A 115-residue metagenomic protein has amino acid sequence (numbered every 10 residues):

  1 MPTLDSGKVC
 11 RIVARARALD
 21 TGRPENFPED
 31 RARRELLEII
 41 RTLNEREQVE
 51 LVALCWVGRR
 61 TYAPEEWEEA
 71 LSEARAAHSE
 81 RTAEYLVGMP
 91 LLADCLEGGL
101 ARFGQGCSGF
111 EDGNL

Functional and structural regions predicted by a protein language model:
P2-F27: Short terminal alpha-helical segments
K8, E47-L51, E66, C95: Residue-level detector of well-ordered alpha-helical segments, enriched for hydrophobic/aromatic packing positions
P24-T42: Short amphipathic alpha-helical segments and their helix-coil junctions
I39-Q48, P90-L91: Structural motif
V49-R59: Short, hydrophobic/amphipathic alpha-helical patches that form generic packing surfaces within helical domains
V57-E69: Short helix-capping/linker segments at secondary-structure and domain boundaries
A74-L115: Helix-rich interaction surfaces within compact, conserved domain-sized segments that mediate assembly or partner
